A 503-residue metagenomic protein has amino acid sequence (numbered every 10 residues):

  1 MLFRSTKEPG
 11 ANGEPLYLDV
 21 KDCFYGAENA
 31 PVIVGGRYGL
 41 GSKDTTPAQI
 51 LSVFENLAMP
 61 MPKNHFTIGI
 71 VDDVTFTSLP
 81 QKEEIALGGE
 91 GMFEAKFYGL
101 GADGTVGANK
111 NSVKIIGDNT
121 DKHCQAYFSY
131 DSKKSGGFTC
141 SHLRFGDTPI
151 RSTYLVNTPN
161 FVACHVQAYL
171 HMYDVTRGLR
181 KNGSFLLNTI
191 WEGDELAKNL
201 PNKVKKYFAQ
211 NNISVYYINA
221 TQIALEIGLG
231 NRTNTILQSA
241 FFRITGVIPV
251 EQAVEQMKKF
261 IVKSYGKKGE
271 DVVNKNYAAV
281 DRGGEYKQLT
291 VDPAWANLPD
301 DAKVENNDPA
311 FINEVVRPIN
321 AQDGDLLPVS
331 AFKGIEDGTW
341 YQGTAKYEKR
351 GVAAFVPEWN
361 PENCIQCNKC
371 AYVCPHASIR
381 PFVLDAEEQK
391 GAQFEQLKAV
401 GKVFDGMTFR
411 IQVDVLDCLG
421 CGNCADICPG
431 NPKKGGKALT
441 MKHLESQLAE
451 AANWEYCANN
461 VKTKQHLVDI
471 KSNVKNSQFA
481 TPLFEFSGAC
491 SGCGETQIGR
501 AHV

Functional and structural regions predicted by a protein language model:
M1-L2, A501-V503: Conserved small/polar residues in nucleotide/adenosyl-binding loops
F3-E14, L18, D22, G89-G101 (+2 more regions): Active-site cofactor/cluster-binding pocket
F3-K43, P47: C-terminal non-catalytic interaction/assembly regions of soluble proteins
S5-E8, Y38-G41, D73, L100-T105 (+12 more regions): Short, glycine-/Ser/Thr-/acidic-enriched flexible segments
D22-G39, Q210-Y217, K263, N476-T481 (+1 more regions): Conserved thiamine diphosphate
V34-G35, T67, E94-G99, G107 (+13 more regions): Structured core elements
S42-K82, K275-P293: Structural signature of the thiamine diphosphate
A253-M257, G266-D417, A425-R500: Ferredoxin-type iron-sulfur electron-transfer modules and their immediate structural context
